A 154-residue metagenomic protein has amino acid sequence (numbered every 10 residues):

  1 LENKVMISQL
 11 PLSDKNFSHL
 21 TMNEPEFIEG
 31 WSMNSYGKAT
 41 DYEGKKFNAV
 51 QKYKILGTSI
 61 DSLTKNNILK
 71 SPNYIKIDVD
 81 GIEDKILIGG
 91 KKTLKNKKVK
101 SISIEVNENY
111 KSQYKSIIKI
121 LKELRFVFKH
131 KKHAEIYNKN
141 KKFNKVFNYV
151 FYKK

Functional and structural regions predicted by a protein language model:
L1-K154: Phosphate/nucleotide-binding beta-alpha loop and adjacent structural elements of enzyme active sites
